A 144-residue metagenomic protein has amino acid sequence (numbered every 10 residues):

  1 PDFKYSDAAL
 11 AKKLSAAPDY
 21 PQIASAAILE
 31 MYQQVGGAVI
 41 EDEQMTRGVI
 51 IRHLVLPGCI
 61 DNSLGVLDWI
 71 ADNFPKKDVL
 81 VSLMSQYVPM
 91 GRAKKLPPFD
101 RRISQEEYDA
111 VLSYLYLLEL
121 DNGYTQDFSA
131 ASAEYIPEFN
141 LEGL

Functional and structural regions predicted by a protein language model:
P1-P97: Conserved AdoMet/S-adenosylmethionine-binding subsite of the radical SAM
Y5, Y20, Y32, Y87 (+4 more regions): Sequence-level detector for tyrosine residue identity
A38-V39, M45-G48, E106-S132: C-terminal accessory region of radical SAM enzymes
L64-L67, Q105, D109: Short amphipathic alpha-helical segment that frequently serves as the phosphate-/nucleotide-binding helix
P98-I103: Acceptor-substrate binding/catalytic loop of class I
D127, S132-L144: Radical SAM enzyme core and accessory elements
